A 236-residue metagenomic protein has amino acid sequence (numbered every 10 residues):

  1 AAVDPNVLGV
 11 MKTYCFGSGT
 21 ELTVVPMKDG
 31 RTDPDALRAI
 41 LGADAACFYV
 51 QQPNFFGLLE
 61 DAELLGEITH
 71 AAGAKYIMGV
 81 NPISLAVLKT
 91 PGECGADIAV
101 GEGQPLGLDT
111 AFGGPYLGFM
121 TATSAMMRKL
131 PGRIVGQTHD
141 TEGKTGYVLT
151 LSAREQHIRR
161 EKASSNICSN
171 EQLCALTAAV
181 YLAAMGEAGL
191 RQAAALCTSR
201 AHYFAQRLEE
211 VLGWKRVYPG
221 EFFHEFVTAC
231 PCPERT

Functional and structural regions predicted by a protein language model:
A1-G146, G213, T236: Conserved PLP-enzyme active-site core in the AAT-like
P5, L85, T198-S199, G220: An alpha-helix initiation/capping motif
M11, A45, F56, A193 (+3 more regions): Catalytic or ion-coupling anion/metal-binding cores of large enzyme and transporter domains
V50, V180-Y181, H224-A229: Short, hydrophobic beta-strand segments
L106-L212, R216-P219: Active-site C-terminal subdomain of aminotransferase-like
G213-T236: Conserved PLP-binding catalytic core of the aspartate aminotransferase-like
